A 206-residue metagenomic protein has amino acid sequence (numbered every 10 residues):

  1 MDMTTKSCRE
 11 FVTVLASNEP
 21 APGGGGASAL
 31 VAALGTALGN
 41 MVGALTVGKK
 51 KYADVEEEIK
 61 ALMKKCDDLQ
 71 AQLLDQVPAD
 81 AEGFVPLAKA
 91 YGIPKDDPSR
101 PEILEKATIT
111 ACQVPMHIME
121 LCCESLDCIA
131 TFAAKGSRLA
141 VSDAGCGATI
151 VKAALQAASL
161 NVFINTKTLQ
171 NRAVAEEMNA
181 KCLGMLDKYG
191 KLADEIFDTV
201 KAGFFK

Functional and structural regions predicted by a protein language model:
M3-A21: Short, hydrophobic/aliphatic alpha-helical segments
S17-N40, A140-A158: Conserved phosphate/anionic-ligand binding catalytic regions in large, soluble enzymes, centered on
M41-A53: Transmembrane signal-anchor/signal-peptide helices with a preference for the extracytoplasmic
K50-K89: A structural-propensity feature for long, helix-poor, extended segments
I59, C66-L73, P115, C122 (+2 more regions): Amphipathic alpha-helical coiled-coil segments
A79-Y91, A193-K206: Long, charge-rich low-complexity segments
D80-T149, A153, N165: Amphipathic alpha-helical interface segments
I118, S125, A140-T199, K206: Preference for long, well-ordered alpha-helical segments
